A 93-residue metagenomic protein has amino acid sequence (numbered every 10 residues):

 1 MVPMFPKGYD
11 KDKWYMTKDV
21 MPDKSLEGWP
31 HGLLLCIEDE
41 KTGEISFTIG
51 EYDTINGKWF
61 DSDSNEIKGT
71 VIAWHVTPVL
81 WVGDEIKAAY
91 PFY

Functional and structural regions predicted by a protein language model:
M1-M4, E40, I45, T77 (+1 more regions): Low-complexity, intrinsically disordered short segments enriched for Gly/Pro and polybasic residues
M1-P6, P91-Y93: Enriched but not universal
P3, K7, D19, E51-T54 (+1 more regions): Cystatin/cathelin-like cysteine-protease inhibitor module
F5-G28: Surface-exposed ligand/attachment interfaces on beta-rich extracellular proteins
K7, L34-E38, G50-Y52, V79: Assembly/interface hotspot detector across virion components, adhesins/toxins, and nucleic-acid enzymes
L26-E40: Short hydrophobic/aromatic-rich beta-strand motifs
E38-I67, V71-A73: Acidic, low-complexity, intrinsically disordered interaction modules
E66-Y93: Short, mixed-charge low-complexity intrinsically disordered segments
